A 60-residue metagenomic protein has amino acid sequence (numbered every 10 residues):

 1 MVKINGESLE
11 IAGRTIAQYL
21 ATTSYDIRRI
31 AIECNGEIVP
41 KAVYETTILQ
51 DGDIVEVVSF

Functional and structural regions predicted by a protein language model:
M1-F60: Ubiquitin-like/PB1-type beta-grasp interaction modules and other compact soluble beta-rich domains
